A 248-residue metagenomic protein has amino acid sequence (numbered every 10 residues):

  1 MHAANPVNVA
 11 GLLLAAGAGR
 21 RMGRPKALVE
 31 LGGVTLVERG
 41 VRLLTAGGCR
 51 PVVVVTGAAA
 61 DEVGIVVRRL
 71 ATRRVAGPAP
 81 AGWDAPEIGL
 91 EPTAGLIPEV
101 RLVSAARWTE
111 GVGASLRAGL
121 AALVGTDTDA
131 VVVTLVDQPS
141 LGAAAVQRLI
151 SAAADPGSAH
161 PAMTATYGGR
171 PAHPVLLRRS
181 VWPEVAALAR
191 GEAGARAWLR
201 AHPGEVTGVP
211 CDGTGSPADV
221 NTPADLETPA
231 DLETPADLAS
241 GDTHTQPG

Functional and structural regions predicted by a protein language model:
H2-P171, R179, H202-G213, A224: Nucleotide and nucleotide-moiety/phosphate-recognizing core
H2-V7, R190-G248: Conserved alpha/beta core of the MobA/IspD/sugar-nucleotide pyrophosphorylase nucleotidyltransferase superfamily
E62-V63, E184, D219, T228: Phosphate- and divalent-cation-binding pockets in alpha/beta enzyme and binding domains that engage nucleotide-derived
A143, E184, S216: Conserved protein kinase catalytic core
R170-H202: Short, glycine-/small-residue-rich phosphate/pyrophosphate-handling segment
